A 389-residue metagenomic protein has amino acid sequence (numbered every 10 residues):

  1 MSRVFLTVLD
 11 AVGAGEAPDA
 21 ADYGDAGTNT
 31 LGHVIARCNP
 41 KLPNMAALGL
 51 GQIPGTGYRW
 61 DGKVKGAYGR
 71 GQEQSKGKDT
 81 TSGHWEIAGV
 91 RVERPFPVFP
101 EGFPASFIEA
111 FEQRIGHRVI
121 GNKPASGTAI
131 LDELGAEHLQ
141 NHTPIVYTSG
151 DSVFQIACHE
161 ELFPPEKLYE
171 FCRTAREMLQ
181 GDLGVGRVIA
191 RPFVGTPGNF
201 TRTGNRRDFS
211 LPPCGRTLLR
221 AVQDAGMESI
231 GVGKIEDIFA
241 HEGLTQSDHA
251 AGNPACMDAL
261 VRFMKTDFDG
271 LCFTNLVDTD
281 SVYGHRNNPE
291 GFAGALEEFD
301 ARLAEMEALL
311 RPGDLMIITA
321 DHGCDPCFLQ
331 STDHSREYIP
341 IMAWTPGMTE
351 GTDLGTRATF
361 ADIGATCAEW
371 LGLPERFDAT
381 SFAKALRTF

Functional and structural regions predicted by a protein language model:
M1-F389: Feature captures the catalytic ectodomains and active-site-proximal regions of enzymes that hydrolyze or transfer
